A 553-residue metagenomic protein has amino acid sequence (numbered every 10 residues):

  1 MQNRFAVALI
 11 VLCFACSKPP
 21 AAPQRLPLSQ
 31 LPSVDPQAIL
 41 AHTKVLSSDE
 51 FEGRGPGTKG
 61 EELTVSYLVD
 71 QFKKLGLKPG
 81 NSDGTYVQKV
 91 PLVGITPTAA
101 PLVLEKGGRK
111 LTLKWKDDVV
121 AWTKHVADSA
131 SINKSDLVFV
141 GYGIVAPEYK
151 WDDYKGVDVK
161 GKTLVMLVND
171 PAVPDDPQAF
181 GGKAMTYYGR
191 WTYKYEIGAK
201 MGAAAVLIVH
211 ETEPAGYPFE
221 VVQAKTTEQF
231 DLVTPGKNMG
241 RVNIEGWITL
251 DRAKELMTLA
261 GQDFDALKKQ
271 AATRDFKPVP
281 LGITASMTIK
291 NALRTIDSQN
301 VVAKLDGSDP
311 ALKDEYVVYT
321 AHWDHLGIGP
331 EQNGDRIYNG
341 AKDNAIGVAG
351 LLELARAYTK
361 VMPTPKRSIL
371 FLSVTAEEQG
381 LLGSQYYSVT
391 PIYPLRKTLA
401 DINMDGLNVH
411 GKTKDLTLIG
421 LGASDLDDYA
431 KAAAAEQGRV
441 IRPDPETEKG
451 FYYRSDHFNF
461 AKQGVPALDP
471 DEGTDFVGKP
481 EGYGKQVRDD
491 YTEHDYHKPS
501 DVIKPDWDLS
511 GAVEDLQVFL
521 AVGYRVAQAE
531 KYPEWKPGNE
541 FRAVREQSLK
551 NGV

Functional and structural regions predicted by a protein language model:
C13-A15: C-terminal motif of bacterial Sec signal peptides marking the signal peptidase cleavage site
P27, E105-K110, W115-G156, K237-G340 (+1 more regions): Soluble metallo-hydrolase cores and metallopeptidase-like ectodomains found primarily in the secretory/periplasmic
D35-G80, E105-K106, D158, K162-Y188 (+2 more regions): Catalytic-core environment of secreted peptidases
E52-P177, L281, D297-S298: Noncatalytic luminal/extracellular "stalk/propeptide" segments of secretory-pathway proteins
W115-G236, R241-V242, D306, R336-N339 (+2 more regions): Extracellular/luminal Protease-associated
K116-D118, A130, K155, G161 (+2 more regions): Metal-dependent peptidase/peptidase-like ectodomains
K183, Y187, Y193, P214 (+4 more regions): Acidic/histidine-rich catalytic neighborhood of metal-dependent amide-processing enzymes
R356, T474-R545: His/Asp/Glu-rich mid-to-C-terminal helical/loop segments that flank catalytic regions of hydrolases
